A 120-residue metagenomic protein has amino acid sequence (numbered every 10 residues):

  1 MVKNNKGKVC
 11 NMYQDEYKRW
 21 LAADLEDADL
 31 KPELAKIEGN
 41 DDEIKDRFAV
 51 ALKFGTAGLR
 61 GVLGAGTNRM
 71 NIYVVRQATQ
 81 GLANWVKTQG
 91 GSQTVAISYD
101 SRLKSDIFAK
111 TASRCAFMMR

Functional and structural regions predicted by a protein language model:
M1-N11: Short, Lys/Arg-enriched N-terminal segments with co-localized hydrophobic residues within the first ~10-30 amino acids
M12, Y17-A112: An N-terminal, well-structured beta->alpha segment
T111-R120: Short helix-loop-beta junction
